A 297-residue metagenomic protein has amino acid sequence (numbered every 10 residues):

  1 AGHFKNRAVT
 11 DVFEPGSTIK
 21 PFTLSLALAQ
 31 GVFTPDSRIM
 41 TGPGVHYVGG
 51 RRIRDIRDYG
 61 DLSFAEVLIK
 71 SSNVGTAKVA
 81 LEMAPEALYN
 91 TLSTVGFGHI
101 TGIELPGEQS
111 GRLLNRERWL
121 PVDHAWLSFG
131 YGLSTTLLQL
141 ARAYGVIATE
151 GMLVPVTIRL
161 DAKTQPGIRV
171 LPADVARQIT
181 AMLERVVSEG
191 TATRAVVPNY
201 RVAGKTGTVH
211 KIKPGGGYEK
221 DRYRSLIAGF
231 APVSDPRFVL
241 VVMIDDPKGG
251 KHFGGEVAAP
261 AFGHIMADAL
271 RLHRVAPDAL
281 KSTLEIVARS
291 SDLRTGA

Functional and structural regions predicted by a protein language model:
A1-S17, F22-K248, G254, V287-A288 (+1 more regions): Beta-lactam-recognizing serine transpeptidase/beta-lactamase-like catalytic domain environment
T164-G167, T180-M182, A259-A297: Short, gly/Ser/Thr-rich active-site loops of penicillin-recognizing serine hydrolases
K248-G250, R271-L272: Short beta-strands and strand-coil junctions in structured, solvent-facing domains, enriched
